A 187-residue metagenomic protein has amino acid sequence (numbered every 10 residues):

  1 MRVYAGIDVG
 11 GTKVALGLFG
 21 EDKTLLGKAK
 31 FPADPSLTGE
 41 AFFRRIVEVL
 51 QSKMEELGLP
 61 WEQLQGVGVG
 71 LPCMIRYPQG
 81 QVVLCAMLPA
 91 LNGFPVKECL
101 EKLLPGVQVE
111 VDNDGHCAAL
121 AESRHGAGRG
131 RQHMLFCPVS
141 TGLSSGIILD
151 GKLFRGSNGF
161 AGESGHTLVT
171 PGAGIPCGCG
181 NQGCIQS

Functional and structural regions predicted by a protein language model:
V3-E48, Q81-L84, G159: Short glycine-rich, Thr/Ser-proximal phosphate-binding strand/loop in the N-terminal lobe of ATP-dependent enzymes
D8-G10, G20, R76, D114 (+1 more regions): Acidic active-site catalytic centers that drive phospho-/nucleotidyl reactions and related ester hydrolyses
T12, P72-I75, S140-G142: Short glycine-rich anion-binding loops that position phosphate/pyrophosphate groups of nucleotides and phosphorylated
G17-F19, G27-A29, T38-A41, L103-L104 (+2 more regions): Glycine/GP-enriched mid-protein hinge/lid loop-to-helix segment characteristic of carbohydrate kinases
P35, G39-V47, E62-V67, C73-L135: Glycine-rich phosphate-binding loop and adjoining helix at the ATP-binding site of ATP-dependent phosphoryl-transfer
K53-L57: Short catalytic/binding micro-motifs of nucleotide second-messenger systems
P60-E62, G156: A short alpha-helix-loop-beta-strand transition element characteristic of N-terminal alpha/beta dinucleotide-binding
